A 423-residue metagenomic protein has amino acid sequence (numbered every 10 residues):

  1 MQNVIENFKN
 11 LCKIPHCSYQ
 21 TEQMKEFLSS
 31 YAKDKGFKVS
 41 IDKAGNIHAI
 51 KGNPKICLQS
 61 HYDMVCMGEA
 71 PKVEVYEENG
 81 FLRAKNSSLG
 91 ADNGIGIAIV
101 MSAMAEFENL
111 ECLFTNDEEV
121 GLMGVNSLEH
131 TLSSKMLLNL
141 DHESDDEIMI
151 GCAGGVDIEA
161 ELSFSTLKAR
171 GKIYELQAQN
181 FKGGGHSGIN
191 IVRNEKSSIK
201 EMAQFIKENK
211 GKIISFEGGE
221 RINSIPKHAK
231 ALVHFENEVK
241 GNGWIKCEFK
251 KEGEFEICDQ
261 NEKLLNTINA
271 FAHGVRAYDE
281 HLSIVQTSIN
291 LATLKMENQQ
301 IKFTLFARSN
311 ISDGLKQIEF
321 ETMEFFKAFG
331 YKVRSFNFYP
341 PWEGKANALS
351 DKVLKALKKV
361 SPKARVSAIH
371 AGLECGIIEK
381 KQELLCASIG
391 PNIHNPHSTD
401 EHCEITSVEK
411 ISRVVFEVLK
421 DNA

Functional and structural regions predicted by a protein language model:
M1-Y19, G184, S335: N-terminal capping segment at the start of a domain
F8-K13, R221-S224, K230-L232, K250-I257 (+3 more regions): A short beta-alpha structural unit
K13-H16, E195-N209, E262-A272, A277 (+2 more regions): His/Asp/Glu-rich mid-to-C-terminal helical/loop segments that flank catalytic regions of hydrolases
H16-P54, S367: A non-catalytic alpha/beta surface segment that caps or lines the substrate-entry region of metallo-dependent hydrolase
L58, E78-G121, K172-N180, G185-N209 (+3 more regions): Alpha-helical metal-binding/catalytic segments enriched in His/Glu/Asp
S60, S288, A292-Q299, F306 (+1 more regions): Zn-dependent metallopeptidase/amidohydrolase metal-coordination segment
N93-L167, I213-E217, R276-L282, Q286 (+1 more regions): Acidic/histidine-rich catalytic neighborhood of metal-dependent amide-processing enzymes
S198, I222-D279: A conserved active-site cap/scaffold subdomain adjacent to cofactor or substrate pockets
